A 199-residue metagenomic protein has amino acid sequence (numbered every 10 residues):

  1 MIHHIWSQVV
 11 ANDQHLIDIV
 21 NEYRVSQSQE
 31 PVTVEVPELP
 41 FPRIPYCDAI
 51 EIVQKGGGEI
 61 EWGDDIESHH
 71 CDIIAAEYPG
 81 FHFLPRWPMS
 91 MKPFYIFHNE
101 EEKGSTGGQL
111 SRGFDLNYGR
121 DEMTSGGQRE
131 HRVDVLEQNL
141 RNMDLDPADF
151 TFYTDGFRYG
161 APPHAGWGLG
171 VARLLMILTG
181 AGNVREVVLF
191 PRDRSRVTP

Functional and structural regions predicted by a protein language model:
M1-P199: Class II aminoacyl-tRNA synthetase catalytic cores and aaRS-like
